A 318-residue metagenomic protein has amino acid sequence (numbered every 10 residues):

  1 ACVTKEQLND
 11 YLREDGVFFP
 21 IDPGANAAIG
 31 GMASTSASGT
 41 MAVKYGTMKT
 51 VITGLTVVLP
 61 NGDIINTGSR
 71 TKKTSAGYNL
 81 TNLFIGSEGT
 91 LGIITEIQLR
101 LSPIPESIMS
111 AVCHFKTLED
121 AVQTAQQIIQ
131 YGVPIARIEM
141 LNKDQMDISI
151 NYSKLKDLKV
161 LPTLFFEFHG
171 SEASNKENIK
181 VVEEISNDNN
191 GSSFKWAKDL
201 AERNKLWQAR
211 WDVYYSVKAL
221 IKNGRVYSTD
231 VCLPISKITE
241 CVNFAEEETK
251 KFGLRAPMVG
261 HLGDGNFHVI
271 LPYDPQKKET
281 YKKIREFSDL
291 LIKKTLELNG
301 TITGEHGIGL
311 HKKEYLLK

Functional and structural regions predicted by a protein language model:
A1-E139: FAD-binding subdomain of flavoenzyme oxidoreductases
D10, P23-G24, M140, K198 (+2 more regions): Proline- and acidic/polar-enriched loop/turn elements at helix boundaries
F18-P20, P257, T303: Structural detector of well-ordered beta-strand residues that form the stable sheet scaffold of enzyme domains
S36, K277, L310-K312: Short, solvent-exposed loop/turn segments at secondary-structure junctions
D63, K313-K318: Activity-critical C-terminal alpha-helical subdomain
P103, V112-H114, V122-L290, K294 (+1 more regions): C-terminal substrate-recognition/cap domain of FAD-linked oxidoreductases
A201-K205, I308-K313: Short, highly charged C-terminal tails/helix-capping segments
L296-I308: Alpha-helix capping/hinge segments and adjacent helical runs
